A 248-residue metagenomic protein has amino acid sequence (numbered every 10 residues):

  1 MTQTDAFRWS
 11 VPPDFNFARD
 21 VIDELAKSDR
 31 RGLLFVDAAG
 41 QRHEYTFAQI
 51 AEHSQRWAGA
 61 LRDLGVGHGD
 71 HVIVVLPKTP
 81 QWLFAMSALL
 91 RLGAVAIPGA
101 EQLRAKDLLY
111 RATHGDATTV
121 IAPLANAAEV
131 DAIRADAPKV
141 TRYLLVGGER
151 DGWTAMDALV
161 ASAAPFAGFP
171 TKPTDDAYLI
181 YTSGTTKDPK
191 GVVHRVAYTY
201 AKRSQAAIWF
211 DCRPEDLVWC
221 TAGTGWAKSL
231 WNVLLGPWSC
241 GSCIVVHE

Functional and structural regions predicted by a protein language model:
V11-L34: A short N-terminal helical cap/helix-turn-helix that marks the beginning of AMP-binding/adenylate-forming
D29, L33-S87, R104-L109, D157 (+1 more regions): Conserved AMP-binding/adenylate-forming core of the ANL superfamily
D29-R31, S162-Y181, D188, D211-L217: Conserved pre-ATP/AMP-binding loop-to-beta segment of ANL
A39-G40, T119, A125-P173: ANL superfamily adenylate-forming
H43-A48, A177-A201: Conserved AMP-binding A3 loop
I73-V75, W82, M86, L90-I121 (+3 more regions): Short beta-strand->loop structural element characteristic of the AMP-binding/adenylate-forming
L103-I133, K202-W219: Conserved ATP-dependent adenylate/AMP-binding module captured primarily in the ANL superfamily
Y200-C220, T224-E248: Conserved AMP-binding/adenylation subdomain of ANL enzymes
